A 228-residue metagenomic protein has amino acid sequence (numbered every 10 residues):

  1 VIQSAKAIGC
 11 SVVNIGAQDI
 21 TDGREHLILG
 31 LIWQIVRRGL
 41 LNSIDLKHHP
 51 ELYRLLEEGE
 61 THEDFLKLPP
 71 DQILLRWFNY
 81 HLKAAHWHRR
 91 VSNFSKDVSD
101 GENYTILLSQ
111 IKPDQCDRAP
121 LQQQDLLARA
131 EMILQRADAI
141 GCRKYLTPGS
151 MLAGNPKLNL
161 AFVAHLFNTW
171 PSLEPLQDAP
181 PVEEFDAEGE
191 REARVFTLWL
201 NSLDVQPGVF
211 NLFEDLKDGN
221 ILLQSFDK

Functional and structural regions predicted by a protein language model:
V1-K228: Alpha-helical coiled-coil scaffolding segments
